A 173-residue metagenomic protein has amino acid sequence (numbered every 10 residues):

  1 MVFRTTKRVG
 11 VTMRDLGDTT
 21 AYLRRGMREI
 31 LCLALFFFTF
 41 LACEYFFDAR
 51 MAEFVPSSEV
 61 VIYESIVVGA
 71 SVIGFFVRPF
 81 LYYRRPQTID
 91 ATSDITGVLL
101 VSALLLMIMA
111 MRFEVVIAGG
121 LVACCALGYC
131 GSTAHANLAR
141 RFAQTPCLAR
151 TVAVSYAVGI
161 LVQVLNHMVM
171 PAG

Functional and structural regions predicted by a protein language model:
M1-L23: Short, Lys/Arg-rich, polar N-terminal cytosolic tail immediately upstream of the first transmembrane signal-anchor
L16-M51, P56, E64: Pair of pore-lining "gating" transmembrane helices in MFS-fold secondary transporters
I62-Y82: Central cavity-lining transmembrane alpha-helices of secondary-active solute carriers, predominantly the Major
Y82-G97: Cytoplasmic membrane-interface "Motif A"-like loop-to-helix N-cap segments of 12-TM Major Facilitator Superfamily
V98-R112: C-terminal ends and interior cores of transmembrane alpha-helices in multi-pass membrane transporters/permeases
E114-G131: Hydrophobic core of transmembrane alpha-helices in multi-pass small-molecule transporters, especially MFS/SLC-type
Y129-A143: Intracellular juxtamembrane helix-capping segments at the cytosolic ends of symmetry-related transmembrane helices
Q144-M170: Glycine-rich segments within core transmembrane alpha-helices of 12-TM secondary carriers
